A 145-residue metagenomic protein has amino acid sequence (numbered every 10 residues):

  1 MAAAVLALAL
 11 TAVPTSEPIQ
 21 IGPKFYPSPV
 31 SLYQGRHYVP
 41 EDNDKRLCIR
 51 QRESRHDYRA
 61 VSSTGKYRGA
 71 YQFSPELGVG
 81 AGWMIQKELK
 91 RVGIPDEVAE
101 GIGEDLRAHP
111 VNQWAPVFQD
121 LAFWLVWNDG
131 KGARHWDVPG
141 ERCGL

Functional and structural regions predicted by a protein language model:
M1-C48, E141-L145: Intrinsically disordered, low-complexity, Pro/Ser/Thr/Asn/Gly/Ala-rich spacer/linker segments adjacent to signal
Y33-Q34, R59-V61: N-terminal targeting signals for Sec/Tat export/insertion, comprising classic cleavable signal peptides
P40, A60-K66: Active-site-proximal N-terminal segment of extracellular/periplasmic enzymes that hydrolyze or transfer
P40-D57, D120-W127, P139: Short, functionally critical alpha-helical segments immediately adjacent to catalytic or ligand/cofactor-binding
R52-S54, S74-E76, E104, G144: Active-site-proximal beta-strand/loop segments in catalytic clefts of secreted hydrolases
S54-D57, G65, L77-G80, D129-G130: Solvent-exposed loop/turn segments at secondary-structure junctions within structured extracellular/periplasmic domains
K66-R68, K87-L145: Catalytic and binding regions of secreted/periplasmic enzymes and modules that target cell-wall glycans
A70-L89: Short, solvent-exposed beta-strand-terminating loops
